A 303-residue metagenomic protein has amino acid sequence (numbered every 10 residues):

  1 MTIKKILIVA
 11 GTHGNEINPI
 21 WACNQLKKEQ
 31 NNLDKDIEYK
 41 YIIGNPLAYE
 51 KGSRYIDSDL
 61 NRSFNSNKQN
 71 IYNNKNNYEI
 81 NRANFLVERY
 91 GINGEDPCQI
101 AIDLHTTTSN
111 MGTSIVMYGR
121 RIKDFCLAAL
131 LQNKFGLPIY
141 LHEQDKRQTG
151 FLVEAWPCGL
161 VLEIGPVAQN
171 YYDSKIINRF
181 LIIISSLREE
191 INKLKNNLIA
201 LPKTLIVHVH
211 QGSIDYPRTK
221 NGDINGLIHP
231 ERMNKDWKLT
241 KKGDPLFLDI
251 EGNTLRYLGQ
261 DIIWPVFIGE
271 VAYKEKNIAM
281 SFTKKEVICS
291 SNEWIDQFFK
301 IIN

Functional and structural regions predicted by a protein language model:
M1-N303: Structured catalytic-domain cores with a bias toward divalent-metal coordination
